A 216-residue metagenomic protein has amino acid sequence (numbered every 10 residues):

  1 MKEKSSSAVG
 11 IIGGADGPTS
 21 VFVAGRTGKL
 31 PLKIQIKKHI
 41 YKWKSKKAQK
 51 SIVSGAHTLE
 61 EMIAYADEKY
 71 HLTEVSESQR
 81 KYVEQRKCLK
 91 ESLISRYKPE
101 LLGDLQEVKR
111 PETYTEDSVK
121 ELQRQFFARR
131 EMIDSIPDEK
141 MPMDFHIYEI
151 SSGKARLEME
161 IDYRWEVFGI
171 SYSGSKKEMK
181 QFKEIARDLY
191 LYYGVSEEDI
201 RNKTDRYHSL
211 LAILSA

Functional and structural regions predicted by a protein language model:
K2-K33, K38: Amphipathic alpha-helical packing elements
P31-A216: Conserved mixed alpha/beta catalytic, RNA-binding, or beta-rich assembly cores of soluble enzyme, regulatory
